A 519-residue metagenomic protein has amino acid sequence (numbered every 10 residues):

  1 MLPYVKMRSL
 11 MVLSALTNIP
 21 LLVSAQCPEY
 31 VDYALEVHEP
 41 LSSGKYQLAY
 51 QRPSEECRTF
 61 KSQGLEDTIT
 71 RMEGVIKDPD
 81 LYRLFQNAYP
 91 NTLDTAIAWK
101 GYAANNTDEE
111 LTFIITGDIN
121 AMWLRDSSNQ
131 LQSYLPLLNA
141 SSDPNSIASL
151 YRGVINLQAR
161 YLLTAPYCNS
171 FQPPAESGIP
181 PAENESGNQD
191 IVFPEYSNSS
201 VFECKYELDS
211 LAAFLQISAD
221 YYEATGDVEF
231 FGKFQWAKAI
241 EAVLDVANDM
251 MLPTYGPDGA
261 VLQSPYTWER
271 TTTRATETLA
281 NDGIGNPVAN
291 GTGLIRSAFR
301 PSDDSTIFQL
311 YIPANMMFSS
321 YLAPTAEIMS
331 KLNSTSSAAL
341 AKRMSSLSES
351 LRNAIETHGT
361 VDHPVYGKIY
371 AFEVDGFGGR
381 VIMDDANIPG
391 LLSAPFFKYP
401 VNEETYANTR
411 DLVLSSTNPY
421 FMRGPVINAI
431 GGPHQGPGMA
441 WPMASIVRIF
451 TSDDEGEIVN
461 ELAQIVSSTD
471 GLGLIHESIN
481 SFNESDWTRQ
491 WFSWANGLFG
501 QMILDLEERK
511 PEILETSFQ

Functional and structural regions predicted by a protein language model:
M1-Q26: Fungal secretory targeting signals
Q26-R125, A165, Q172, S186-G187: Low-complexity, Ser/Thr/Pro/Gly-enriched N-terminal "stalk/linker" regions
E56-D78, N129-P144, A213-E229, M316-S336 (+3 more regions): Well-ordered alpha-helical scaffold segments within catalytic/enzyme domains
I69, Y82-P90, L131, L135 (+10 more regions): Hydrophobic core segments within long, regular secondary-structure runs in both alpha- and beta-rich folds
L93-E110, P181-P194, P287-R300, G471-E477: Active-site-adjacent bridging/hinge elements
N120-A275, F492-E507: Aromatic-rich carbohydrate-recognition surfaces in CAZymes
L124, L163-E183, F234, A242-S319 (+2 more regions): Extended ligand-binding clefts on enzyme/binding-domain cores
D190-N198, C204, M383-V401, G438-Q519: C-terminal capping/lid segments that line or modulate ligand- or cofactor-binding pockets
